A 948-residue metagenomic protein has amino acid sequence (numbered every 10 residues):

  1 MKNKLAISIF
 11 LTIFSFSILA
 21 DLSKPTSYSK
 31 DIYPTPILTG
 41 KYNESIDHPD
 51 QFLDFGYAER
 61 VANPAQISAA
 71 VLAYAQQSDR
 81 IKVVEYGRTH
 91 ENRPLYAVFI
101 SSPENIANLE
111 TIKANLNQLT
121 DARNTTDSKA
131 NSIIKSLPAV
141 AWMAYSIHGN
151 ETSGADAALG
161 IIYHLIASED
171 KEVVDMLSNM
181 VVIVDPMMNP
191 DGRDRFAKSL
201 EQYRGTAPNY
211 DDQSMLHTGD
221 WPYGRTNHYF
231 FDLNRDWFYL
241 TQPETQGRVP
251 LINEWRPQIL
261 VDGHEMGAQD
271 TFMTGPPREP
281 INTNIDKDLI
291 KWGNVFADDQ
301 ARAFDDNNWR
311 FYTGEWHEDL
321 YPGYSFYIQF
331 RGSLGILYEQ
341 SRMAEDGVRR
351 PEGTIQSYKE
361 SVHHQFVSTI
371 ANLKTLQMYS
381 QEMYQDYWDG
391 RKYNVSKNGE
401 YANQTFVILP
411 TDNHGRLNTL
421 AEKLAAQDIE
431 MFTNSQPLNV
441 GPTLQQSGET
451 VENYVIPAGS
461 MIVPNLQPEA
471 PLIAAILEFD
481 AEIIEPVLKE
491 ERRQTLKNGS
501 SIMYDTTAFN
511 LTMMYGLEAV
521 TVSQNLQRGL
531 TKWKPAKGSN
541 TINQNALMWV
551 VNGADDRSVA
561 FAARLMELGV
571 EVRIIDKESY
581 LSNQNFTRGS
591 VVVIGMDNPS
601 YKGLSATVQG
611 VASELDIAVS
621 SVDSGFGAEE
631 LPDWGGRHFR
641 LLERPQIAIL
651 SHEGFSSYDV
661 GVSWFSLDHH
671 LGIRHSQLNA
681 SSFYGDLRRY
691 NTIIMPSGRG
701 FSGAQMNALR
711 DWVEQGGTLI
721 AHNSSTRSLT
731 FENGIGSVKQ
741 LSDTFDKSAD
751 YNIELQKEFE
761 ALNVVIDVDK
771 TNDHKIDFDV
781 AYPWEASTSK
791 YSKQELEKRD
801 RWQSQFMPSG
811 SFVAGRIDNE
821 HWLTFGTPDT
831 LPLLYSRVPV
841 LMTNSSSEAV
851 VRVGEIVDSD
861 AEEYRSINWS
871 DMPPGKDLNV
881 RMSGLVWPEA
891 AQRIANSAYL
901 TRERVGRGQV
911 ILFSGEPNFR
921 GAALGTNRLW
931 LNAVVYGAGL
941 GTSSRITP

Functional and structural regions predicted by a protein language model:
K2-L11: Sec-dependent signal peptide recognition, specifically the positively charged N-region followed immediately by
S15-S17: N-terminal signal peptide c-region/cleavage motif recognized by signal peptidases
D21-T152, D156, G160-M180, Y229 (+7 more regions): Intrinsic-disorder/low-complexity accessory segments
I162, N179-Y203, A207: Carboxylate/His-rich catalytic cores and anion/metal-binding grooves
D211-F231: Aromatic- and acidic-residue-enriched carbohydrate-binding clefts of CAZyme catalytic domains
E265: Detector for the c-type heme attachment site
